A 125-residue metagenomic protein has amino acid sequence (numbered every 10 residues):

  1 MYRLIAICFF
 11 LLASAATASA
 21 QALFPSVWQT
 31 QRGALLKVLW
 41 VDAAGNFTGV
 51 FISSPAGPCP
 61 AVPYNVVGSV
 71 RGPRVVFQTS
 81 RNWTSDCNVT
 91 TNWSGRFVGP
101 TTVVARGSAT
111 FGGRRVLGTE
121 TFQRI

Functional and structural regions predicted by a protein language model:
L4-I5, L39: Residue-level detector of intrinsically disordered/flexible regions characterized by low predicted structural confidence
I5-S14: Bacterial N-terminal signal peptides
A16-A20: Sec/Tat signal peptide C-region and signal peptidase I cleavage site
Q21-V98, R106-S108, G112-I125: Central antiparallel beta-sheet cores of small beta-barrel/beta-sandwich binding domains
